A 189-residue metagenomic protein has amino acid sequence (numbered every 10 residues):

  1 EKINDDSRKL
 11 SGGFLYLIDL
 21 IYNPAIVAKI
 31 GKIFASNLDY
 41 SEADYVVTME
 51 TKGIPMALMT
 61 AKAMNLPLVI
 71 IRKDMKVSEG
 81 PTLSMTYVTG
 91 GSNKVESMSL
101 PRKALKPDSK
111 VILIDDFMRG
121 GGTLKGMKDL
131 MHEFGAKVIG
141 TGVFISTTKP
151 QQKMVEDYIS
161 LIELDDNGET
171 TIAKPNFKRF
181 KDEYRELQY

Functional and structural regions predicted by a protein language model:
E1-E42: Active-site-facing substrate-recognition patch
A43-E50: Short glycine-rich phosphate-binding loop at a beta-alpha junction
E50-P55, R119-G120: Gly/Ser/Thr-rich loops at beta-strand to alpha-helix junctions that form or flank small-molecule/cofactor-binding
P55-M64, K128: Short Gly/Thr/Asp-enriched flexible loops that form oxyanion-binding sites at enzyme active sites
M64-N65, M85-G90, E156-S160, F177: Short, hinge-like loop/turn segments at secondary-structure boundaries
L66-V111: Short, glycine/charge-rich flexible loops or terminal/linker lids adjacent to PRPP-binding catalytic cores
D115-K128: Acidic, divalent-metal-coordinating active-site segment for phosphoryl/phosphodiester hydrolysis, typified by short
K128-Y189: PRPP-dependent phosphoribosyltransferase catalytic core
